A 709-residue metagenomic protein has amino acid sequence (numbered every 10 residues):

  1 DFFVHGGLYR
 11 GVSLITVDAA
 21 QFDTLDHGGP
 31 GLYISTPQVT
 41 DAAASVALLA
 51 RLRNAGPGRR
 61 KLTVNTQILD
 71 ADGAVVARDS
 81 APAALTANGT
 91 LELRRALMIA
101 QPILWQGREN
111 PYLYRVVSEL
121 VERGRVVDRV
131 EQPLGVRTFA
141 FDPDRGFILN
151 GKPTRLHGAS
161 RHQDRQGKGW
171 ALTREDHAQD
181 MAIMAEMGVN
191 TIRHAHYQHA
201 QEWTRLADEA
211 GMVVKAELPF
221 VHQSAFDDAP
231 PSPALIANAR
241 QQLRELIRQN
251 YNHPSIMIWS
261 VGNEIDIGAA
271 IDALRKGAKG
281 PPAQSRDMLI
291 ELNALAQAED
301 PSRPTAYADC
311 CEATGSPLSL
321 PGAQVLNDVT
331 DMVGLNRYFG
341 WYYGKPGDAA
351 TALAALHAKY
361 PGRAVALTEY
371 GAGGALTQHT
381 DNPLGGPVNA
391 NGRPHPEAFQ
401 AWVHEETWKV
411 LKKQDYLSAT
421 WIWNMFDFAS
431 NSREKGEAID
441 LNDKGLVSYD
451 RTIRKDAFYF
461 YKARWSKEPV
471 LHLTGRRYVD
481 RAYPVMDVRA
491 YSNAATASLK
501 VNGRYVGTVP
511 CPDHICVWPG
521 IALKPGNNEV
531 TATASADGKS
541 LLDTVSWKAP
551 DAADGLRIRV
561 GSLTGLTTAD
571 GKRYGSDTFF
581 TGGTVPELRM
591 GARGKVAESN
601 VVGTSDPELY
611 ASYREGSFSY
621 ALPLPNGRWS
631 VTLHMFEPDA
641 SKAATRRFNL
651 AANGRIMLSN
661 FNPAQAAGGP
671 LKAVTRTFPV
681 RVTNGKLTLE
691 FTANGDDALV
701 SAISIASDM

Functional and structural regions predicted by a protein language model:
D1-H199, L206, A210-V214, Q242 (+7 more regions): Secreted/periplasmic carbohydrate-active enzymes, especially glycoside hydrolases
V4-G7, L14, A20, S255-S260 (+8 more regions): Substrate-binding clefts and catalytic carboxylate motifs of secreted carbohydrate-active enzymes
K152, A207-E209, L246-P254, A323-D328: Acidic (Asp/Glu)-rich catalytic clusters
H157, P219-R244, I290: Active-site-adjacent "subsite" loops/lids of carbohydrate-active enzymes
L206-K215, D228-N238, A273-P282, G385 (+1 more regions): Aromatic- and acidic-residue-enriched segments that line the glycan-binding/catalytic groove of carbohydrate-active
G211-V213, P219, R303-P304, R363-A364: Proline-centered loop/turn at the N-terminus of a beta-strand
K548-M709: Compositionally biased, intrinsically disordered or flexible polar/acidic segments
